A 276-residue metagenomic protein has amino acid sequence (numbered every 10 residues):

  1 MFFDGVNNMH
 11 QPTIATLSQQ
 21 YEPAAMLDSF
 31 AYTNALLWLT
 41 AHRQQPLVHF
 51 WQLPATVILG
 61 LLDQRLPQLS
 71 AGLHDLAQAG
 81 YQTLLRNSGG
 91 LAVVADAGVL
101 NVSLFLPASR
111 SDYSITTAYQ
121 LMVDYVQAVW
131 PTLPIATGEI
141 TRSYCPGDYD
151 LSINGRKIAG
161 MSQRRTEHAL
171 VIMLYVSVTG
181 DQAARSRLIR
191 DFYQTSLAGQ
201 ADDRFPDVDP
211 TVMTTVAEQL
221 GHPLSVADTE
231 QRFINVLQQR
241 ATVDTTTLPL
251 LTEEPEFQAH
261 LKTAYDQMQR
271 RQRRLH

Functional and structural regions predicted by a protein language model:
F2-R110: N-terminal lobe of the biotin/lipoate ligase/transferase fold
D28, Y32, Q68, S114-M122 (+2 more regions): Short amphipathic alpha-helical segments
A77-A79, A118-I135, H222, N235-A241: Secondary-structure boundary elements
V99-T141: Contiguous, small/hydrophobic- and glycine-enriched helical/loop subdomains that border and often "cap" functional
L133, H168-L275: Long, positively charged amphipathic alpha-helical accessory segments at protein N-termini or as interdomain linkers
T137-I158: Beta-rich nucleic-acid/ligand-interaction surfaces
G155-Q163, V171: Aromatic/basic-lined ligand-recognition segments that form π-stacking hydrophobic pockets flanked by Lys/Arg to engage
